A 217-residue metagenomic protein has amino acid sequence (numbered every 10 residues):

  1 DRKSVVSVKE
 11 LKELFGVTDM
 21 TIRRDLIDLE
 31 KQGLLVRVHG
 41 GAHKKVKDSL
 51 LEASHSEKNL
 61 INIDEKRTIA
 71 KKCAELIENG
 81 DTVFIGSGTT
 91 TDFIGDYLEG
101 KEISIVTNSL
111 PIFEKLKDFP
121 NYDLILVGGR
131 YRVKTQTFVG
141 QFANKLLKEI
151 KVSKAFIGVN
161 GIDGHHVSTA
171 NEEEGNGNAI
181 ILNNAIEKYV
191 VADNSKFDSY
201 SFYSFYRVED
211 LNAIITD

Functional and structural regions predicted by a protein language model:
D1-K9, E13-G16, M20-S87, G95-G100 (+2 more regions): HTH-adjacent hinge/linker in prokaryotic transcriptional regulators
S4-V8, G16-T18, K31, R37 (+1 more regions): Conserved phosphate- and dinucleotide-binding cores of soluble alpha/beta proteins, encompassing both enzyme active
G41, P111-I112: Short glycine-enriched loops at secondary-structure junctions
T89, L110-P111: Alpha-helix/helix-capping structural signal
T90-I94, F197-Y200: Short glycine/serine/threonine-rich phosphate/pyrophosphate-binding segments that cradle anionic phosphate groups
